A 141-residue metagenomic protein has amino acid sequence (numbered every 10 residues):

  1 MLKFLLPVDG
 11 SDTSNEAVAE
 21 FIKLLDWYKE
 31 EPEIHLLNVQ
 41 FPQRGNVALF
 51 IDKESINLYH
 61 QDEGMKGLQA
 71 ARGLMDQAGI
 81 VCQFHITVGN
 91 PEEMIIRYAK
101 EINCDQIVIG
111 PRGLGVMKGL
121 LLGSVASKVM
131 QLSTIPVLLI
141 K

Functional and structural regions predicted by a protein language model:
M1-L2, K141: Absolute protein N-terminus
L2-I51: Small/aliphatic-rich secondary-structure junction motif
E16, M94, V116: Phosphate- and divalent-cation-binding pockets in alpha/beta enzyme and binding domains that engage nucleotide-derived
I22, Q69-D76: Class I S-adenosyl-L-methionine
H35-L37, Q83-T87, L138: General small-molecule cofactor/ligand-binding pocket signal
E54-K66: A short acidic, glycine-rich active-site loop that binds or catalyzes chemistry on phosphate/adenosine moieties
G73-I107: Structural beta-alpha unit
R97-K141: Gly/Ser-rich helix-loop-strand patches that form or flank binding pockets for ribonucleotide-derived cofactors
